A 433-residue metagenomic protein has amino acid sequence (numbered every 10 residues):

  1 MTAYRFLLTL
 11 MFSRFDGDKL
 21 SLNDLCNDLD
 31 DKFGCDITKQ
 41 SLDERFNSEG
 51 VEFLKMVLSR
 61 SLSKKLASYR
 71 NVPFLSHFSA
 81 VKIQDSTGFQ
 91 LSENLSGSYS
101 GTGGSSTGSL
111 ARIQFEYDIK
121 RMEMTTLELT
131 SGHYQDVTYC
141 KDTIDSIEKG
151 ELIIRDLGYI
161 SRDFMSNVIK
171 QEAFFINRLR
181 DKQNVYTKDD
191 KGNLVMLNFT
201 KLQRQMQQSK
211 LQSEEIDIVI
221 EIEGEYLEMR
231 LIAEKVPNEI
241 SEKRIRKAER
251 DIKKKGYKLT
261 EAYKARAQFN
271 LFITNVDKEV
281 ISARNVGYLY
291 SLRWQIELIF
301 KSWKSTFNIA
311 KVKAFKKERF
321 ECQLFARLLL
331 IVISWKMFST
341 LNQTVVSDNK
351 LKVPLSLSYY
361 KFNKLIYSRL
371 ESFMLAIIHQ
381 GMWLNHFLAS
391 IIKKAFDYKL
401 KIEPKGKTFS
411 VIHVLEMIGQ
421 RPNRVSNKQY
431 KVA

Functional and structural regions predicted by a protein language model:
M1-L22, I37, S41, F46-E49 (+6 more regions): Single, function-defining residue in the core of a domain
D18-K32: Extended, structured, electrostatic nucleic-acid-contact surfaces
S100-G104: Short, P/G- and charge-enriched loop/turn segments at secondary-structure junctions
